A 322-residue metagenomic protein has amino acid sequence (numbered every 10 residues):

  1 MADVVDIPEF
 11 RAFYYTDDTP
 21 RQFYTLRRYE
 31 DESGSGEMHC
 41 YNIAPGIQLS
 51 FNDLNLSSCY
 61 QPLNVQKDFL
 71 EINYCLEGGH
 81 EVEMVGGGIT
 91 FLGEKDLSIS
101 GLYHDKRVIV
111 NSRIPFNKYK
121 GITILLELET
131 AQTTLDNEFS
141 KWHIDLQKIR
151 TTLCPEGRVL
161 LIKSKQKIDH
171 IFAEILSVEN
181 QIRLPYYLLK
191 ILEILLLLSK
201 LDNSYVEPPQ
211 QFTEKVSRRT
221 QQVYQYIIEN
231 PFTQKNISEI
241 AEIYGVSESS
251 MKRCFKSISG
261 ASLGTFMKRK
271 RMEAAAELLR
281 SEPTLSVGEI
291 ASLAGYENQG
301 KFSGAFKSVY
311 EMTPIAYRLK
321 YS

Functional and structural regions predicted by a protein language model:
M1-Q66: N-terminal low-complexity or simple alpha-helical regulatory segments that function as activation/interaction modules
R11-F23, Y60-N73, K118-Y119, T134-N137 (+1 more regions): Short N-terminal helix-initiation segments at or just after the protein's N-terminus
Q61, K215-V216, M267-A276, A316-S322: Short, basic, alpha-helical segments at the C-terminal edge of helix-turn-helix-like DNA-binding modules
Q66-V82, I124-L126: Short, conserved beta-strand element in jelly-roll/cupin
E83, T90-T220, I237, E242-E248 (+4 more regions): Alpha-helical bundle regulatory/interaction domains
L196-N203, I228, I237-K270, A291-A316: Basic/polar phosphate-binding segments, predominantly the helix-turn-helix DNA-binding elements of transcriptional
R218-Y226, A274-E277: Pre-recognition alpha-helix immediately N-terminal to the DNA-recognition helix within helix-turn-helix or winged-helix
E229-F232, S281-E282: Short helix-capping/hinge SLiMs at alpha-helix to coil transitions
